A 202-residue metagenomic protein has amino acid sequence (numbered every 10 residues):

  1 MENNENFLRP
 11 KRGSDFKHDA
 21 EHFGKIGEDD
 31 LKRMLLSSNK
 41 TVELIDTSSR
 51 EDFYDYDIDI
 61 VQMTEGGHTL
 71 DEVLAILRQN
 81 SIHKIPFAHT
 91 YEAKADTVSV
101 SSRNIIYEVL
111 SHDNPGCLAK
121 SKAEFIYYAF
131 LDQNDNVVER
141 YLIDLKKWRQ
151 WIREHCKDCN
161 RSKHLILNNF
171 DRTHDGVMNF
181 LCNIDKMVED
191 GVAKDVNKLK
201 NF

Functional and structural regions predicted by a protein language model:
M1-D52, T97: Acidic-basic catalytic patches of nuclease active cores, encompassing PD-(D/E)XK and other metal-cofactor nuclease
E2-F7, D15, I82-F87, S101 (+2 more regions): Non-catalytic C-terminal interaction segments of nucleic acid-processing enzymes
L35, I58-G67, D71-S81, P86-T97: Conserved catalytic cores of phosphodiester-cleaving nucleases, focusing on short active-site segments
S49-V61: Beta-rich nucleic-acid/ligand-interaction surfaces
K84-I85, A119-S121: Extracellular/periplasmic catalytic domains that process cell-envelope and extracellular macromolecules
K94-D96, A129-Q133, L145: Beta-hairpin (beta-strand-turn-beta-strand) motif
D96-K120: Mg2+/Mn2+-dependent nuclease catalytic core
I126: Beta-strand/loop-dominated core regions that host nucleotide or nucleotide-derived cofactor-binding catalytic loops
